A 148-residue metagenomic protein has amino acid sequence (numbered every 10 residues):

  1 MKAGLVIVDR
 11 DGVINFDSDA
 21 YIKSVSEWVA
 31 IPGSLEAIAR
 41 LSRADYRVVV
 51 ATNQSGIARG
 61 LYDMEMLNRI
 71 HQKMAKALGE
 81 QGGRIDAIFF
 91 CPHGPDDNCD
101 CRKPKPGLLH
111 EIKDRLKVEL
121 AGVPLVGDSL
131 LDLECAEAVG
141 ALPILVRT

Functional and structural regions predicted by a protein language model:
M1-V49: Active-site neighborhood of HAD-like aspartate-dependent phosphohydrolases
V25-V29, Y62-R69, K103-P104: Alpha-helix N-cap and loop-to-helix initiation/capping positions
S34, I38-M74, R84-D97, A136: Substrate-recognition element of Asp-dependent hydrolases with the DxDx(T/V) motif
M74-G79, K113: Conserved hydrophobic residues forming the short capping helix/wall of the S-adenosyl-L-methionine
L78-R84, K117: Short helix-capping segments at alpha-helix termini
D100-L133: Conserved Lys-Pro-Asp/Glu-containing loop-to-beta segment of HAD-superfamily phosphomonoesterases, centered on
L125-T148: Acidic, Mg2+-coordinating phosphoryl-transfer loop and its flanking beta/alpha structural elements, shared across
